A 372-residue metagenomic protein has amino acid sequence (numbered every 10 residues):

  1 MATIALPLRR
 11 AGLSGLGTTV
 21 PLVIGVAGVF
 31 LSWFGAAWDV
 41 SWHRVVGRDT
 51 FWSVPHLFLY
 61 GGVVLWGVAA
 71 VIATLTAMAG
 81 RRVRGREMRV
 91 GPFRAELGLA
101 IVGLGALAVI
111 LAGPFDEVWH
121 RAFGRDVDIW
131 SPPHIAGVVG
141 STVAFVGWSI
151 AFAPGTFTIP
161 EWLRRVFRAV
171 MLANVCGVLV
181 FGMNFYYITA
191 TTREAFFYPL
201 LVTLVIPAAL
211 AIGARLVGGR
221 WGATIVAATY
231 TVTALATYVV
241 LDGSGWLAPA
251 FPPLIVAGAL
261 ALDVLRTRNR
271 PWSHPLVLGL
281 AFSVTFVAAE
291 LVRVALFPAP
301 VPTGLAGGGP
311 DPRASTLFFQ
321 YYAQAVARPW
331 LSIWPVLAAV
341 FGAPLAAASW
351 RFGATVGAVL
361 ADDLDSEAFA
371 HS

Functional and structural regions predicted by a protein language model:
M1-V20, M78-L97, G155-R165, V359-S372: Membrane-interfacial, low-structure loops and terminal tails that flank and connect transmembrane helices in multi-pass
A2-V68: N-terminal signal-anchor module of multipass membrane proteins
G17-F30, P92-L107, T158-M171, V217-A228 (+2 more regions): Membrane-interfacial loop-to-transmembrane alpha-helix junctions, especially the N-terminal start
L31-A36, A108-F115, M171-M183, T229-L241 (+1 more regions): Aromatic-anchored segments of alpha-helical transmembrane domains
A37-L57, F115-P133, V180-L200, T233-S244 (+2 more regions): Membrane-interface interhelical loops and short amphipathic "cap" helices that link adjacent transmembrane segments
L57-L75, I135-F152, L200-L216, P252-R266 (+1 more regions): Hydrophobic cores of alpha-helical transmembrane segments in multi-pass inner/ER membrane proteins, independent
M88-L104, P114-A169, N184-T191: Membrane-interface helix-loop-helix junctions at boundaries between adjacent transmembrane segments
P252, V264-A370: C-terminal transmembrane helix-loop-helix hairpin of multi-pass membrane proteins
